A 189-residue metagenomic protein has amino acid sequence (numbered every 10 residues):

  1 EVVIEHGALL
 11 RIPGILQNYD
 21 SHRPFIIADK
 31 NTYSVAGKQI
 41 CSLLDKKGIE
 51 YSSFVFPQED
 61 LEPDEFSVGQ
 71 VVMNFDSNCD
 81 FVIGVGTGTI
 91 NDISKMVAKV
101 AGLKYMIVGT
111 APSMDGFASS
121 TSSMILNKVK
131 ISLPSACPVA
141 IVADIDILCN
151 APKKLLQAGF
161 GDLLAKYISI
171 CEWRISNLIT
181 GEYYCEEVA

Functional and structural regions predicted by a protein language model:
E1-F81, Q157-A165, C171: ATP/NTP phosphate-donor binding region
L9, I90-D92, S113, S120: Short, electropositive, low-hydrophobicity segments enriched in small/polar residues
I27-A28, G86, A143: Short beta-strand/turn micro-motifs composed of small residues that flank or help shape donor/cofactor-binding pockets
V35-A36, D92, A151: Residues that form or flank phosphate/diphosphate-binding pockets in enzymes that use nucleotide phosphates
P63-S67, I93-M96, F117-S119: Short, conserved acidic/polar surface loops in the N-terminal third of protein domains
F75-A111: A short, small-residue-rich loop immediately preceding and capping a beta-strand
A101-A189: A glycine/threonine-rich phosphate-anchoring loop and its flanking beta-alpha core in nucleotide/phosphate-binding
